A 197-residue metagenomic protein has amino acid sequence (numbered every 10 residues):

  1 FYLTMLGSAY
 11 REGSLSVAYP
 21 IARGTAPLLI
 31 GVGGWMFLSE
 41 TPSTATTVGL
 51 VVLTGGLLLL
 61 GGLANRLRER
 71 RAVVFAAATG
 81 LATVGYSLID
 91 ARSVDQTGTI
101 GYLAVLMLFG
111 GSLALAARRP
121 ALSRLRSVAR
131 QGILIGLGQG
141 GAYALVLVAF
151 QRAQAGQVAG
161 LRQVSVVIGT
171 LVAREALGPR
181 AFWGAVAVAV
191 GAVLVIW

Functional and structural regions predicted by a protein language model:
F1, G24, T47-T54, A77-L81 (+4 more regions): Residue-level signature of the transmembrane alpha-helical core of multi-pass small-molecule transporters
F1-L15, G55, G62-F75, L108-R152 (+2 more regions): Membrane-interface interhelical linkers
M5-A22, T41-S43, D95-Y102, A144-V164: Structural motif at transmembrane-helix junctions in multi-pass transporters
G7, G34-W35, A91, L147 (+1 more regions): Small-residue-mediated transmembrane helix hinge/kink sites in multi-pass secondary transporters
I21-M36, V51, F109-L113, A142-Y143 (+3 more regions): Alpha-helical transmembrane segments of compact multi-pass small-molecule transporters, enriched in specific families
I30-W35, T44-G62, R180-W197: Hydrophobic transmembrane alpha-helices of multi-pass small-molecule transport proteins
R66-G101, L134-G138: Glycine-/small-residue-enriched transmembrane alpha-helix faces in small-molecule transporters and effluxers
A82-R126: Aromatic-anchored, glycine/proline-accented short structural segments that stabilize local strand-turns or short
